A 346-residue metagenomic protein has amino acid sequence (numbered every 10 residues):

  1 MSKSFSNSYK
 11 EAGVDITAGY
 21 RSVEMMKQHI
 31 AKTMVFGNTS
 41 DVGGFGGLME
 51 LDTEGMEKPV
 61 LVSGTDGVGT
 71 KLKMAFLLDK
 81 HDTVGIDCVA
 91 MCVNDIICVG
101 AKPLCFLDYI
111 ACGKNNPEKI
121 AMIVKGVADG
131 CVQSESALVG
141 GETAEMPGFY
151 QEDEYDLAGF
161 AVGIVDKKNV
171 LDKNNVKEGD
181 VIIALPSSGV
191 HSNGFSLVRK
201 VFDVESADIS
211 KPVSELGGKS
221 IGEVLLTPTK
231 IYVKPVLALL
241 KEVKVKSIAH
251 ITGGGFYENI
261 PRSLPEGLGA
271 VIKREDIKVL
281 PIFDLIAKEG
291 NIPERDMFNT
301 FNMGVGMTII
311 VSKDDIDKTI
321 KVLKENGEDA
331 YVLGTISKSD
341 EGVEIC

Functional and structural regions predicted by a protein language model:
S2-A12, Q28, K119, I123-S134 (+4 more regions): Glycine-/charge-enriched secondary-structure boundary and capping motifs
Y20: Glycine-enriched loop-and-adjacent helix/strand subsegments that border the catalytic/binding cleft of enzyme cores
V23, A121-V124, F195: Hydrophobic face of alpha-helices
Q28-S188: Glycine-rich phosphate/pyrophosphate-binding loop regions near the starts of catalytic domains
G67, G163-V165, S187-H191, R199-F202 (+4 more regions): Glycine-rich beta-alpha junction loops
L72-M74, F195-S196, Y331: A short, polar/proline- and glycine-enriched secondary-structure boundary/capping micro-motif
D156, N169-G218: Short, acidic (Asp/Glu-rich) active-site segment that either coordinates a divalent metal cofactor
